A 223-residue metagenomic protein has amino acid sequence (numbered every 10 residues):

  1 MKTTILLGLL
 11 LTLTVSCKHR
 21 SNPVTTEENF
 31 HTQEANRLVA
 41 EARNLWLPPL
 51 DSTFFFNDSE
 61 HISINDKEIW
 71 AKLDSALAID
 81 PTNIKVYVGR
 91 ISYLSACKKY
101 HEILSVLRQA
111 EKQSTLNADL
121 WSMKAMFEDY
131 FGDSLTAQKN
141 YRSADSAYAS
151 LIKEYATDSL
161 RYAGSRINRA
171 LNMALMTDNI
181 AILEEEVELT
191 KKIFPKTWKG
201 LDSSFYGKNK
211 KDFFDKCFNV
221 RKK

Functional and structural regions predicted by a protein language model:
C17-K72, I79: N-terminal leader/linker segments that initiate helical-solenoid repeat arrays
S21-N22, S165-K223: Terminal, low-structured helical/coil segments at or just beyond the last alpha-helical repeat
H61-K72, C97-Q109, D133-S146, I180-E185: Structural signature of tandem alpha-helical TPR/SEL1-like repeats, specifically the intra-repeat loop/turn
S75-A76, Q109-A110, A144, L151 (+1 more regions): Canonical positions in the second alpha-helix
